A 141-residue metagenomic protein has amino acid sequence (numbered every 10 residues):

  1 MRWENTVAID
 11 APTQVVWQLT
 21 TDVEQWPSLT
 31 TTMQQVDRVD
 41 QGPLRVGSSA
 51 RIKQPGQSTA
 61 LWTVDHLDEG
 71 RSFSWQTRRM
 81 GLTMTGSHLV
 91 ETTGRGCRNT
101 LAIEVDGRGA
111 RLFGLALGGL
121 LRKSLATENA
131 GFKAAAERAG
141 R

Functional and structural regions predicted by a protein language model:
M1-Q41: Hydrophobic ligand-binding cavity/cleft-lining segments
R2-E4, Q57-W62, T83-S87: Short, surface-exposed coil-to-beta transition loops
T6-D10, D37, R51-K53, T63 (+1 more regions): Generic structural detector for well-ordered beta-strands
T13-Q14, Q41, D65-G70, L89-R98: A short, structured loop/turn motif at beta-sheet edges
V36-R38, K133-R141: Short, highly charged C-terminal tails/helix-capping segments
S48-P55, F73-R79: Short beta-strand segments that buttress and anchor functional surface loops
A60-L61, D65, F73-Q76: Helix-adjacent hinge/juxtasegments
Q76-T127, F132-A134: Beta-strand/loop substructures that line and gate deep hydrophobic ligand-binding cavities in soluble
